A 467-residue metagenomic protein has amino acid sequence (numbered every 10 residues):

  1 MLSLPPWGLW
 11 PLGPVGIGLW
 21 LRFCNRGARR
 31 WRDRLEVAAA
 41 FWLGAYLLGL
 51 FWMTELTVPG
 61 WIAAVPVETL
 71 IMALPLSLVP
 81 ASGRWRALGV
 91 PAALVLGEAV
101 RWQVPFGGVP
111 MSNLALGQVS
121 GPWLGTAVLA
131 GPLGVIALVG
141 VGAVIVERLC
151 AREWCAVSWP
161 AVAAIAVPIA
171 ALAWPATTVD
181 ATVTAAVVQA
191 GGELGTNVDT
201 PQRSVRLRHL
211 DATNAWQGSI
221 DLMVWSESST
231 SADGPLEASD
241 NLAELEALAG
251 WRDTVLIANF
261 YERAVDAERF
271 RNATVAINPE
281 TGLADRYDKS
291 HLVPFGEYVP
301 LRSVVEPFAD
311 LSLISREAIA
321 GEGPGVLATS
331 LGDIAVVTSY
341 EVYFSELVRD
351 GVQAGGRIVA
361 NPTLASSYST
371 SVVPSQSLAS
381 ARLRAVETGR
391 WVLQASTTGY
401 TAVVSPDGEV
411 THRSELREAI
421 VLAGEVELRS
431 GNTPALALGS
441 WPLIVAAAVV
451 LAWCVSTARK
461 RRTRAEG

Functional and structural regions predicted by a protein language model:
M1-A173, T370, A381-R384, S396-T401 (+2 more regions): Membrane-embedded alpha-helical bundles of multi-pass enzymes that act on lipidic or dolichyl-linked glycan substrates
W174-W441: Soluble catalytic domains of enzymes that build or remodel membrane lipids, polysaccharides, and related
R464-G467: Cytoplasmic C-terminal tails of single-pass
